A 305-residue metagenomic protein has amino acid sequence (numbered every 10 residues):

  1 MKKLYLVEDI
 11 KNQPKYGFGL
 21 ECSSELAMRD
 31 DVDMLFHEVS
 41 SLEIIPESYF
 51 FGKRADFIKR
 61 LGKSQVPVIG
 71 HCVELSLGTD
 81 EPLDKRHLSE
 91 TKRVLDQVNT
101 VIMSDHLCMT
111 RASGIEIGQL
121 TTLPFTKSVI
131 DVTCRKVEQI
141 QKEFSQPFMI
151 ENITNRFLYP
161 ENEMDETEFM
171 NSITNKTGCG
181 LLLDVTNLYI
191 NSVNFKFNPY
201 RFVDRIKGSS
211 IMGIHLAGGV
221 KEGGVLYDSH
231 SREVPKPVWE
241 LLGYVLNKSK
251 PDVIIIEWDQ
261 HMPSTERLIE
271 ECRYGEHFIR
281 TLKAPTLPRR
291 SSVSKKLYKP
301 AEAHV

Functional and structural regions predicted by a protein language model:
K2-R93: N-terminal pre-domain/capping segments
E21-E25, I45-Y49, V73-S76, L107-C108 (+4 more regions): Active-site beta-loop-alpha junctions enriched in small/polar residues
D30-H37, G52-G70, R86-V101, I140-E143 (+3 more regions): Acidic (Asp/Glu)-rich catalytic clusters
L42, M103, D184, I214 (+1 more regions): Conserved, mostly hydrophobic/aromatic
F51, P82, L120-I130, N191-P251: Gly/Pro-rich active-site loop or hairpin
R86-G180: Active-site acidic/histidine proton-transfer and metal-coordination neighborhood in alpha/beta enzyme cores
Q141-V225: Acidic/histidine-rich catalytic cores of soluble enzymes
T265-P285, S291: C-terminal helical cap(s) of enzyme catalytic domains, especially alpha/beta-barrels
